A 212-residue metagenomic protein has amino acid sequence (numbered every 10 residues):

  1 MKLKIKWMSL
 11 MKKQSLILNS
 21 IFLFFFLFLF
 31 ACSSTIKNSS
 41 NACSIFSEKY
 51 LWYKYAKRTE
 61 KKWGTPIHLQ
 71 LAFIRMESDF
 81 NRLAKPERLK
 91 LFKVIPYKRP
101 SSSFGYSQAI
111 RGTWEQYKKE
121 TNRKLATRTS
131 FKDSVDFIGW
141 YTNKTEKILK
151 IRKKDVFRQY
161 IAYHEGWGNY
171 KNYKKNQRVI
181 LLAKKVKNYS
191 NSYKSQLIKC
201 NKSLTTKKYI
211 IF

Functional and structural regions predicted by a protein language model:
K2-K4, Q177: Short secondary-structure boundary/capping segments
I5, S9-I21: Bacterial N-terminal signal peptides that target proteins for export
F24-L27: Sec-dependent N-terminal signal peptides of Gram-positive bacterial secreted proteins and lipoproteins
F30-A31: C-terminal motif of bacterial Sec signal peptides marking the signal peptidase cleavage site
S34-T205, I211: Catalytic glycan-binding domains that act on GlcNAc-containing polysaccharides
